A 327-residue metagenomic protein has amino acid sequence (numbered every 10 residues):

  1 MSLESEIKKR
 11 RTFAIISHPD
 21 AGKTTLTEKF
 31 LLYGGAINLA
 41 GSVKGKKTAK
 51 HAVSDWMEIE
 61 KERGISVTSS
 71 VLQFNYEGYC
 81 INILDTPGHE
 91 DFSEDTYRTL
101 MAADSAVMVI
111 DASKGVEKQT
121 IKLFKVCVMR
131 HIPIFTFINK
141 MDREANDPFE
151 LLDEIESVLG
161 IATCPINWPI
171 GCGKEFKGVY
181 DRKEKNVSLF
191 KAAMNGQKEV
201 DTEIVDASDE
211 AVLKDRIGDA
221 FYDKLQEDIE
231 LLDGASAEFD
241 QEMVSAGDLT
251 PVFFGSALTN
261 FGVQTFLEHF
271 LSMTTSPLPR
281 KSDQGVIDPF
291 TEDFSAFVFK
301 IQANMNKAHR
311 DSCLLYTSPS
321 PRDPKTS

Functional and structural regions predicted by a protein language model:
M1-S318, R322: Structural and coupling elements of P-loop NTPases
P324-S327: N-terminal low-complexity segments that are often proline-rich with Ser/Thr-Pro
